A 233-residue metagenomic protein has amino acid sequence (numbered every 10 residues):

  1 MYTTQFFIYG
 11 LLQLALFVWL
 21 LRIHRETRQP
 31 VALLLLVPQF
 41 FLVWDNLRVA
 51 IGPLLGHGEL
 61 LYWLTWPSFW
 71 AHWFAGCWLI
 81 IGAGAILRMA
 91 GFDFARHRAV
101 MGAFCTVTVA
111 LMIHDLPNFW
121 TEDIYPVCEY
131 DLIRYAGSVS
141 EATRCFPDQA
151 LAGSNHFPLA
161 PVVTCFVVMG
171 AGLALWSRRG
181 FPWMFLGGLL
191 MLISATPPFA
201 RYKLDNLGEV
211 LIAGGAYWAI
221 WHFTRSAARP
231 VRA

Functional and structural regions predicted by a protein language model:
M1-L16: Hydrophobic transmembrane alpha-helical segments in integral membrane proteins
A15-H24, W44, R48-L60, W70-F104 (+1 more regions): Internal transmembrane alpha-helix with an interfacial aromatic "cap," most often the third helix
R25, V49-E59, D115-Y125, I193-A200: Juxtamembrane "helix-exit" motif on the non-cytosolic side of transmembrane helices
T27-F41, R96-F104, W176-G187, A228-R232: Membrane-interfacial loop-to-transmembrane alpha-helix junctions, especially the N-terminal start
F40-R48, V107-P117, L186-A200: Aromatic-anchored segments of alpha-helical transmembrane domains
G58-W70, D131, K203-L211: Non-cytosolic membrane-interface motifs at loop->transmembrane helix junctions
A83-T164: Membrane-proximal helix-loop-helix units in multi-pass membrane proteins
T164-A233: C-terminal transmembrane-bundle signature of multipass membrane proteins, characterized by strong activation on
